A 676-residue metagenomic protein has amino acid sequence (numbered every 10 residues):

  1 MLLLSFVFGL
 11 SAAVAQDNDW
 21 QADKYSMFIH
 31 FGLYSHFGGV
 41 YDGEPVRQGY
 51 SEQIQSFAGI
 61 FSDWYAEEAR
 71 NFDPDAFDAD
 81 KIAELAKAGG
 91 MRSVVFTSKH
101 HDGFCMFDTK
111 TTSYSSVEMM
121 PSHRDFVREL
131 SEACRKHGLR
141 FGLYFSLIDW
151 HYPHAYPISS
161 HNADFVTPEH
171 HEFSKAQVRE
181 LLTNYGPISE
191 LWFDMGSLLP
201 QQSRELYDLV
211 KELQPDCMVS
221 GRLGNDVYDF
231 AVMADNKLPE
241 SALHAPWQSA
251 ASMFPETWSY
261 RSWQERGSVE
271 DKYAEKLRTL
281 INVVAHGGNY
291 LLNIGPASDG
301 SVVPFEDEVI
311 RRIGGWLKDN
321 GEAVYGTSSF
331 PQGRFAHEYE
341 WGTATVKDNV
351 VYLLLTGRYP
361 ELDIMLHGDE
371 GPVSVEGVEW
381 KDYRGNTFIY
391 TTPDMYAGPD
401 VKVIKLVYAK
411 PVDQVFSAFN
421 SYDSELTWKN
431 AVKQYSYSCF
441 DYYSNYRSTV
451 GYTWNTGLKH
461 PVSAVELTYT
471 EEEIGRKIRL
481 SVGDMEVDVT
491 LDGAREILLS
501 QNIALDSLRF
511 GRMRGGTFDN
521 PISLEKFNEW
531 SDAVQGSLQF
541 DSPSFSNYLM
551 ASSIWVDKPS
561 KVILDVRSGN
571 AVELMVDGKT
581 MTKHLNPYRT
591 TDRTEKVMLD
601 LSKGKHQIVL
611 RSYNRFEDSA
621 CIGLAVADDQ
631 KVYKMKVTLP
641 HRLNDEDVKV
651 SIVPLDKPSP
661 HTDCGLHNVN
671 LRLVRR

Functional and structural regions predicted by a protein language model:
M1-G9: Bacterial N-terminal signal peptides
L10-A15: Sec/Tat signal peptide C-region and signal peptidase I cleavage site
Q16-V450, W454-H460, T470-G493, Y633-R676: Mature catalytic domains of secreted/periplasmic carbohydrate-active enzymes
S98, V465-E472, V556, K561-L574 (+1 more regions): Aromatic-lined ligand-binding clefts that engage carbohydrates, nucleic acids, or primary amines
K402-I404, S463-L467, V562-V566, E595 (+2 more regions): Short, well-structured beta-strand segments within conserved domains
Y442, G451-T456, L538-S542, A551-I554 (+2 more regions): Beta-strand-rich interaction surfaces with strong enrichment in secreted/lumenal proteins
Y442-S448, L467, R479-V556, F616-Q630 (+1 more regions): Extracellular/secretory pathway-exposed regions associated with glycan biology
L601, K605, V609-K634, S659-R675: An acidic-aromatic loop/edge-strand motif
